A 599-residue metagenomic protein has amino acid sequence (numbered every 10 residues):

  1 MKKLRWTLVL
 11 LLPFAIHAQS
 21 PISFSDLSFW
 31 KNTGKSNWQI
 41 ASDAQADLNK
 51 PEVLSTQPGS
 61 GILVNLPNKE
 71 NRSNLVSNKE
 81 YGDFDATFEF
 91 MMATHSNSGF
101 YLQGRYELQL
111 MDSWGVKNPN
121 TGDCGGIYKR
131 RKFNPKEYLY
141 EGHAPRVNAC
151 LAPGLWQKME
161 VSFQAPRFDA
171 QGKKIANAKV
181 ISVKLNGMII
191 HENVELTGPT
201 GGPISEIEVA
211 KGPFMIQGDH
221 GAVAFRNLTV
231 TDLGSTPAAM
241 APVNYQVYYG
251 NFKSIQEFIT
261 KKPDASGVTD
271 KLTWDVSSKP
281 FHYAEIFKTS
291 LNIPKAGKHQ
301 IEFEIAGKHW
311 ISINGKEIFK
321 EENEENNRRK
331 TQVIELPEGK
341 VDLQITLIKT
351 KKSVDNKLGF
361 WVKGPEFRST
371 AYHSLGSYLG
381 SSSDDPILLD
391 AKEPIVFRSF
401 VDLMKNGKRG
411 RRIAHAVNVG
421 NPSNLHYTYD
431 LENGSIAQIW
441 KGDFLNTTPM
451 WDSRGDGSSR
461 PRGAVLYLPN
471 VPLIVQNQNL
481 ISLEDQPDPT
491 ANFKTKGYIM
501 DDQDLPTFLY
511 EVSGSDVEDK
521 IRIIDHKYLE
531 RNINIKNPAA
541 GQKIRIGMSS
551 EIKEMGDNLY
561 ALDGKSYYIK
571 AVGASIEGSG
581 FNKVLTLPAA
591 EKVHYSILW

Functional and structural regions predicted by a protein language model:
M1-S20: Bacterial Sec-dependent N-terminal signal peptides
Q19-I293, K316-E317, E324-N326, E366-T370 (+1 more regions): Carbohydrate-interacting regions of secretory-pathway proteins
Q19-S20, N78, A371-D519, D525-E530 (+2 more regions): Beta-strand-rich N-terminal accessory domains
F100, G172, I216-Q217, I293 (+2 more regions): Aromatic-lined ligand-binding clefts that engage carbohydrates, nucleic acids, or primary amines
A144-P145, T197-G198, V209-A210, N314-Q344 (+2 more regions): Beta-strand-rich ligand-recognition modules
D219-H220, I345-K352: Short beta-strand-plus-loop segments that form exposed binding edges in beta-rich domains
E304-K308, G514, N537-A539: Short proline/glycine-enriched turn/loop motifs at strand-loop junctions of beta-rich domains
V512, I524-D525, E530, K536-S549 (+1 more regions): Beta-strand-rich recognition/accessory modules
